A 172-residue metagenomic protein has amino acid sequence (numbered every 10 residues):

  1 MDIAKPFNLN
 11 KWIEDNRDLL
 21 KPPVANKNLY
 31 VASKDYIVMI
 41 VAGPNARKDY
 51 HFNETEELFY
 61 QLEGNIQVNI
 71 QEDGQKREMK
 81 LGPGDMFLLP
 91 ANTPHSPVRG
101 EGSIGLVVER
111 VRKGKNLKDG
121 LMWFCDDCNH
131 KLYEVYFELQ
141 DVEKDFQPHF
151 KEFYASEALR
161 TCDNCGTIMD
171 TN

Functional and structural regions predicted by a protein language model:
M1-A42, R47-D49, P148-N172: A short, N-terminal "cap"/entry segment at the start of jelly-roll beta-barrel domains of the cupin/DSBH fold
V38, D49-F52, E56-Q61, E78-M79 (+2 more regions): His/acidic/aromatic-lined binding-pocket segments of jelly-roll/cupin-type domains and related regulatory beta-sandwich
V41, K80-E101, E109-R110: Conserved metal-binding segment of the jelly-roll/cupin
V41-A42, F52-Q71, G105-V108: Short, conserved beta-strand element in jelly-roll/cupin
V111-L121, H149-E157: Short, flexible, mixed-charge glycine/proline-rich loop motifs that serve as phosphate/nucleic-acid-contacting
R112, N129-E134, I168-M169: Cys/His-rich microdomains that often coordinate metals
W123-C128, C162-C165: Short cysteine-rich clusters marking metal-coordination/redox-active sites
N129-F153: Short recognition patches in nucleic-acid-associated and regulatory proteins
